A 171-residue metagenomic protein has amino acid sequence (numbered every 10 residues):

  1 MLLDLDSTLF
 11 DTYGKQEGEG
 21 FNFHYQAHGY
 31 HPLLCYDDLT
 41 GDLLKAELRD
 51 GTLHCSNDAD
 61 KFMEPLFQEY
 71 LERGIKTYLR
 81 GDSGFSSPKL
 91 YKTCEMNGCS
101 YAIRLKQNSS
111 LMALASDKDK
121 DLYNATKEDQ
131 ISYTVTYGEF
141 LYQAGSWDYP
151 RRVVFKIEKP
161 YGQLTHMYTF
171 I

Functional and structural regions predicted by a protein language model:
M1-L34: Active-site-proximal, Lys/Arg-enriched surface segment that forms a nucleic-acid-binding/basic interface patch
M1-L9, G41, T77-S86, Y101 (+1 more regions): Short, conserved catalytic/metal-binding motifs centered on acidic residues
S7, D37, K45-D50, S83 (+1 more regions): Short, structured patches in soluble enzyme cores that scaffold and shape functional sites
T12-G18, L44-L48, D58, P88-C94 (+1 more regions): Short acidic, glycine/serine/threonine-rich loops at helix termini
F23-R73: Electropositive, glycine- and tryptophan-enriched low-complexity nucleic-acid-binding patches
H28-G29, M96, L164-T165: Short, solvent-exposed loop/turn segments at the edges of secondary structure
L53-S110: Domain-level cores of phosphate- or acyl-group-handling catalytic modules
A102-I171: An anionic, glycine-rich sequence signature occurring as long contiguous blocks
